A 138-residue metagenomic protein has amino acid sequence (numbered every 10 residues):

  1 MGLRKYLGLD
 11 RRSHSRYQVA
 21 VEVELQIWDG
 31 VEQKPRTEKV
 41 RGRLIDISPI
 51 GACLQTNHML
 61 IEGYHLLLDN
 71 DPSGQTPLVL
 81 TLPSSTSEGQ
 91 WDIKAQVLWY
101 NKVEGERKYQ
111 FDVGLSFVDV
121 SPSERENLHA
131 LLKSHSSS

Functional and structural regions predicted by a protein language model:
M1-S138: Structured alpha-helical
